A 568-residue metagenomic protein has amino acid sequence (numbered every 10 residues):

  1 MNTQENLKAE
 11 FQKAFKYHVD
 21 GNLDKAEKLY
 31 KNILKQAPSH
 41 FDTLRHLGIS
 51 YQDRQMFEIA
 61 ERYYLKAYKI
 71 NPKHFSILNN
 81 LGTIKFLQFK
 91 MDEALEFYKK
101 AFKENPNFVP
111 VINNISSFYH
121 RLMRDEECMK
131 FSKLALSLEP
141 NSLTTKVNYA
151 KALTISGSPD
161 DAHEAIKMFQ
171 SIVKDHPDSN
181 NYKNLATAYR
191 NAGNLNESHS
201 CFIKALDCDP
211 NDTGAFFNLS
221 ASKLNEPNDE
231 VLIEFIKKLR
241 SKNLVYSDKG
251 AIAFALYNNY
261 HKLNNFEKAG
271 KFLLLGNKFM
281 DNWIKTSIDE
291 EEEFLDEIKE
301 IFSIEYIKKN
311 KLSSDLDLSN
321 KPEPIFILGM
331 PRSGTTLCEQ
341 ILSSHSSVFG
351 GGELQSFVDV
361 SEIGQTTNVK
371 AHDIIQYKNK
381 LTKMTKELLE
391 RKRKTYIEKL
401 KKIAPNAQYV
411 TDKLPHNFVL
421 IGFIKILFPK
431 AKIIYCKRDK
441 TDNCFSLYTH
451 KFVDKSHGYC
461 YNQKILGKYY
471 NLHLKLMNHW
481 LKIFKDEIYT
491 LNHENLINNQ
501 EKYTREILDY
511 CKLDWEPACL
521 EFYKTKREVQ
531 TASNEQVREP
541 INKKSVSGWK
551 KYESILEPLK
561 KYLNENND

Functional and structural regions predicted by a protein language model:
N6, H40, H74, F108 (+4 more regions): Residue-level recognition of tetratricopeptide repeat
F11, F15-V19, D42-D53, S76-L87 (+4 more regions): Conserved alpha-helical positions within TPR/SEL1-like repeat arrays
G21, Q55, F89, M123 (+4 more regions): Residue-level detector of the short coil/turn that links helix A to helix B within each tetratricopeptide repeat
A26, A60, A94, C128 (+3 more regions): Single-residue signature of alpha-solenoid repeat helices
Q36, I70, E104, L138 (+4 more regions): Structural marker of alpha-solenoid helical repeat scaffolds
C201, L219-S220, L232-L244, A253-P324 (+3 more regions): PAPS-dependent sulfotransferases, especially Golgi type II membrane carbohydrate sulfotransferases
D317-F428, C436: Phosphate-binding active sites in nucleotide-utilizing proteins
